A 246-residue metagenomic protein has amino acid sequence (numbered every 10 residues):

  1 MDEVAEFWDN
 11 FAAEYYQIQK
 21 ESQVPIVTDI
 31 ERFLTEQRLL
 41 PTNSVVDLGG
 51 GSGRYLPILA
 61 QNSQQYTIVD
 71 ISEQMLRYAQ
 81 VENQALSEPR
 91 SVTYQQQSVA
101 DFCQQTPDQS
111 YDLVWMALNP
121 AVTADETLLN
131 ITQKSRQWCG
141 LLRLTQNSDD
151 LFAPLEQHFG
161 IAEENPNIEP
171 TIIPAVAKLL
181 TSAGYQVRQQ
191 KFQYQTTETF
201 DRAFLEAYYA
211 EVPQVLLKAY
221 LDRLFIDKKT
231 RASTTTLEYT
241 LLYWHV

Functional and structural regions predicted by a protein language model:
M1-L39: Conserved class I S-adenosyl-L-methionine
V46, S52-D101: Class I SAM-dependent methyltransferase SAM/SAH-binding core
Q104-L113: A short acidic, Gly/Pro-enriched loop at the edge of an enzyme's catalytic core that lines a small-molecule cofactor
D112-E126: A short SAM/SAH-binding and catalytic strip from SAM-dependent methyltransferases
D125-G140: A short glycine-rich, Lys/Arg-flanked "PGG" loop and its adjoining helix->strand segment in the class I
G140-A162: Conserved class I S-adenosyl-L-methionine
I168-G184: Short alpha-helix
R188-V246: Conserved Class I S-adenosyl-L-methionine
